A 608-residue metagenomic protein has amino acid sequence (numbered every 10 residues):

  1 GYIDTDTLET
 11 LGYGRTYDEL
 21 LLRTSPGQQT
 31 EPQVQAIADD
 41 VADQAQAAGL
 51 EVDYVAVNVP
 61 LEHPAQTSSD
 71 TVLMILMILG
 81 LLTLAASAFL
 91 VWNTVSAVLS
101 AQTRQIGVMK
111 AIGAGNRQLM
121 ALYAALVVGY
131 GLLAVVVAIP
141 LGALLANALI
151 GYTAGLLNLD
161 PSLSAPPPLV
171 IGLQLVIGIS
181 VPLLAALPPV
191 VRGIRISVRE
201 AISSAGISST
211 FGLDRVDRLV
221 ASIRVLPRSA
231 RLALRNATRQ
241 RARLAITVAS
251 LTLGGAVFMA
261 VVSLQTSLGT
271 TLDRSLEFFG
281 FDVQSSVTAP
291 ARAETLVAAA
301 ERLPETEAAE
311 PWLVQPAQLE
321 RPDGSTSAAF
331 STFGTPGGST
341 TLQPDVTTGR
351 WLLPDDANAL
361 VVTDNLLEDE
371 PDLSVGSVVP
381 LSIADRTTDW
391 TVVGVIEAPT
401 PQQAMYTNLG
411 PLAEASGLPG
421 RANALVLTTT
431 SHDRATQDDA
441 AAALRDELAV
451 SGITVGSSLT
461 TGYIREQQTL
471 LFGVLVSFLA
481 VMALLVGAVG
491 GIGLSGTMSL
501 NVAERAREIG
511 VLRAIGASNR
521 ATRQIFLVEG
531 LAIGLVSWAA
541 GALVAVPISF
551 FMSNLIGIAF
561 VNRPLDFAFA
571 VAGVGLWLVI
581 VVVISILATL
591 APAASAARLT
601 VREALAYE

Functional and structural regions predicted by a protein language model:
G1-A85, A97-S100, N116-R117, N147 (+6 more regions): Membrane transport/envelope proteins' first extracytoplasmic loop
T10-Y13, E301-E307, Q318-E320, T348-T391 (+1 more regions): Short acidic/glycine-enriched loop/turn elements at secondary-structure junctions
S69-R104, V127-G142, G172, I177-L184 (+5 more regions): Hydrophobic alpha-helical transmembrane segments of multi-pass inner-membrane transport and secretion
S96, L144-L156, R195, G255-F281 (+4 more regions): Alpha-helical transmembrane segments
A121-Y123, V127-G129, L157-L187, S209-R218 (+2 more regions): Conserved transmembrane alpha-helices of multi-pass membrane proteins, especially helix-helix packing segments enriched
I196-L213, A597-E608: Short cytosolic juxtamembrane segments of multi-pass membrane proteins
P227-P354, D364-N365, S377: Juxtamembrane segments of multi-pass membrane proteins
